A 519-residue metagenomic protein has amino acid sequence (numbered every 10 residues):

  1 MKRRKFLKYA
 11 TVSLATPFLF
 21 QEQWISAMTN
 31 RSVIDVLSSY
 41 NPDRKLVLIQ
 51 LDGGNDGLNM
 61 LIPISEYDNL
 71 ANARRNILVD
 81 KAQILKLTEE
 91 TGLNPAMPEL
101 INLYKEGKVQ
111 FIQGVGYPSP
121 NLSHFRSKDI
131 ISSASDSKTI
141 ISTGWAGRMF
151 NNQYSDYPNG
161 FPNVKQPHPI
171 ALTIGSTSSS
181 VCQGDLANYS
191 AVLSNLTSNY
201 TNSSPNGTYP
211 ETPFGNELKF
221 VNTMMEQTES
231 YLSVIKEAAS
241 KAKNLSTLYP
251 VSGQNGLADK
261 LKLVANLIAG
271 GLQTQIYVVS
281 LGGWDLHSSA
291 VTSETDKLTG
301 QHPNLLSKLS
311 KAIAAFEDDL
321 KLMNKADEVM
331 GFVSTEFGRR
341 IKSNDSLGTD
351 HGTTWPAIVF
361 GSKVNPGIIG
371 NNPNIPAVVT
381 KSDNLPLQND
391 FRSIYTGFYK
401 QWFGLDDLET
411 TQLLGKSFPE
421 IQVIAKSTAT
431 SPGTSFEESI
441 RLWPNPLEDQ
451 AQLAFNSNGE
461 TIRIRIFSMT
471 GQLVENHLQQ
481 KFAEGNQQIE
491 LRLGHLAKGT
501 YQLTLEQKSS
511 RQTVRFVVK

Functional and structural regions predicted by a protein language model:
K2-K311, D318-M323, K342, P356 (+1 more regions): Feature for exported/extracytoplasmic and membrane-associated proteins, marking the mature portion
R44, M330, S439: Conserved catalytic motifs of the protein kinase core domain
T274-I276, A326-E328, S334, G352-W355 (+3 more regions): Active-site lining segments that contact anionic ligands and/or coordinate catalytic metals
I313, L320-D345: Metal-dependent active-site segment of extracytoplasmic phospho-/sulfohydrolases and closely related
N344-L347, G352: Histidine/acidic-residue-rich catalytic or RNA/ligand-binding cores of hydrolases and nuclease-related proteins
T434-W443, L447-K519: C-terminal outer-membrane/trafficking sorting elements
